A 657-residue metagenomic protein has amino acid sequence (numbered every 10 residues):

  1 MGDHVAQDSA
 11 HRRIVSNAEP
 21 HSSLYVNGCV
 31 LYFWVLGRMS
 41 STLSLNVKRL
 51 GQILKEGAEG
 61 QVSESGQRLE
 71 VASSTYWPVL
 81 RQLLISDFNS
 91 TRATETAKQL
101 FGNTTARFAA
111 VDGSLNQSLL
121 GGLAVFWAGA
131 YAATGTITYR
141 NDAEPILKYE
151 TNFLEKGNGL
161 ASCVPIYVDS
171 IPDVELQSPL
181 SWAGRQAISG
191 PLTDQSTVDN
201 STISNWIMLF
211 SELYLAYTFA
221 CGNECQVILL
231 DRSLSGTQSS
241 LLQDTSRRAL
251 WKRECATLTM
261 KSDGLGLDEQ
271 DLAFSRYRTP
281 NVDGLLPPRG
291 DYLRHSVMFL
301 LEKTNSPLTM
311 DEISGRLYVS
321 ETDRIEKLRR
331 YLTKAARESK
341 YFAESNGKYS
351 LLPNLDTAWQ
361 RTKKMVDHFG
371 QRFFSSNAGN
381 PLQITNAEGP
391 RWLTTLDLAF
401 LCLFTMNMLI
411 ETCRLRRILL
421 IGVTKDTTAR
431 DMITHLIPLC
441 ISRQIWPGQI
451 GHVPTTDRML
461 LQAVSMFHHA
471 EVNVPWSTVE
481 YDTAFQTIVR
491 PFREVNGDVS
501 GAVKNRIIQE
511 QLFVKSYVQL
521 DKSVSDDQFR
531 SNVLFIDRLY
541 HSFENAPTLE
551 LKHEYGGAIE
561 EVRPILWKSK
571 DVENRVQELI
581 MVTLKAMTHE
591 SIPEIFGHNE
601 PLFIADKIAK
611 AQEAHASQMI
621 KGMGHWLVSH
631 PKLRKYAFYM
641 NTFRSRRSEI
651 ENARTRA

Functional and structural regions predicted by a protein language model:
G2-D3, M39: Short, Lys/Arg-enriched, disordered terminal segments
D3, D8-H11, H21: Intrinsic-disorder-associated, low-complexity terminal segments enriched in Asp/Asn/His/Tyr and depleted of Lys/Arg
V5-A6, S16, L31, T138: Polar low-complexity intrinsically disordered regions enriched in Ser/Thr and small residues
I14, H21-E95, Q99-F101, S162-I171 (+1 more regions): Long, contiguous domain-sized segments
F108-V111: Short hydrophobic beta-strand that contains or immediately precedes a catalytic carboxylate
G113-N158, R248-K261: Adenosine ribonucleotide-centric catalytic and binding domains
T134-V198: Compact, glycine/acidic-enriched structural inserts
